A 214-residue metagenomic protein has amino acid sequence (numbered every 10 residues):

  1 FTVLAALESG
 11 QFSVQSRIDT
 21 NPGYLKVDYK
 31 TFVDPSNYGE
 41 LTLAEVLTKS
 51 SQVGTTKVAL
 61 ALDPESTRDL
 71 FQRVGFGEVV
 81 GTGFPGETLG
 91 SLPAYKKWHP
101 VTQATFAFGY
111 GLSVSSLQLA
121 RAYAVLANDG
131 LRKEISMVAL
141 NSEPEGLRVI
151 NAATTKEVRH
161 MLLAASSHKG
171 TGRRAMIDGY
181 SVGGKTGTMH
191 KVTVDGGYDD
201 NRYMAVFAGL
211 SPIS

Functional and structural regions predicted by a protein language model:
F1-S214: Beta-lactam-recognizing serine transpeptidase/beta-lactamase-like catalytic domain environment
